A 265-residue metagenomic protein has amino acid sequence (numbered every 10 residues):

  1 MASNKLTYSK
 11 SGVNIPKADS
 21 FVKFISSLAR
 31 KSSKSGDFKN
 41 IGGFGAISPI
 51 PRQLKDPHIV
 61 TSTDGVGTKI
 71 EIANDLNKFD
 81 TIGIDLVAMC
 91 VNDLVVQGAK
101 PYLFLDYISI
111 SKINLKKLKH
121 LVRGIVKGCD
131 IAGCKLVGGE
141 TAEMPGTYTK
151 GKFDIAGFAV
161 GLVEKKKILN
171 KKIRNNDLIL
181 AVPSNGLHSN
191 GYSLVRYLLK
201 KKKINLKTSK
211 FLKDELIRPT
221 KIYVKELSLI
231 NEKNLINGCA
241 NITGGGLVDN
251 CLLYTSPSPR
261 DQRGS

Functional and structural regions predicted by a protein language model:
N4-S26: N-terminal amphipathic/basic leader segments beginning at the initiator methionine
I15-V22, N40, D80-I84, N114-V122 (+5 more regions): Generic structural signal for well-ordered, non-membrane alpha-helical segments in soluble metabolic enzymes
D19-S26, F44-S48, A88, N92 (+5 more regions): Predominant activation on well-ordered alpha-helical scaffold segments within soluble catalytic domains
S27-N185: Glycine-rich phosphate/pyrophosphate-binding loop regions near the starts of catalytic domains
K167-L212: Short, acidic (Asp/Glu-rich) active-site segment that either coordinates a divalent metal cofactor
L199-D249: Polyanion-binding loop/helix "lid" in catalytic or ligand-binding cores
Y254-D261: Conserved small/polar residues in nucleotide/adenosyl-binding loops
